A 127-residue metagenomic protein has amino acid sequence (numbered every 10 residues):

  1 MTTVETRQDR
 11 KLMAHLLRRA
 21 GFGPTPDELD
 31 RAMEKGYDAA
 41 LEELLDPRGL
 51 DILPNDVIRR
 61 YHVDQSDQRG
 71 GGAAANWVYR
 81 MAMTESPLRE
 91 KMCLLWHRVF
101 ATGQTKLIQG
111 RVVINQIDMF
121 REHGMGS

Functional and structural regions predicted by a protein language model:
T2-Q8, P24-E34, D38, E42 (+1 more regions): Primarily short, surface-exposed interaction patches in extracytoplasmic proteins
M13-F22: Mature N-terminal segment immediately following signal peptide/propeptide cleavage in secreted/periplasmic
A39-Q65: Short, charged early-sequence alpha-helical segments and their helix-coil boundaries
